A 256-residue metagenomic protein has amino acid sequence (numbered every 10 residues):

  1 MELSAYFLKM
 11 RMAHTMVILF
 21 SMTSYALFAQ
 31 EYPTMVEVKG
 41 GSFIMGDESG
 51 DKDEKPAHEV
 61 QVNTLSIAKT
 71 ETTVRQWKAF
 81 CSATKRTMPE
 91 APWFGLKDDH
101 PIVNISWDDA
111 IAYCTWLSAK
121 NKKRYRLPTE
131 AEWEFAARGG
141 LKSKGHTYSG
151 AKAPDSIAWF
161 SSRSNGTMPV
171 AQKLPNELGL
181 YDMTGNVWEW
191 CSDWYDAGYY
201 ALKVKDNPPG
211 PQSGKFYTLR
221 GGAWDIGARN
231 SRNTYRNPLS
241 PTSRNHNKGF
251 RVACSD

Functional and structural regions predicted by a protein language model:
M1-M10: N-terminal secretory signal peptides that target proteins for export/translocation
H14-S24: Bacterial N-terminal signal peptides
A26-A29: Boundary at the C-terminal end of the N-terminal hydrophobic targeting segment
P33, K123, P175-L178: Short loop/turn microsegments at loop-to-beta-strand junctions
T34-I44: Mature N-terminal segment immediately following signal peptide/propeptide cleavage in secreted/periplasmic
S42-G50, Q61-P154, D193-Y200, C254-D256: Active-site microenvironments of metalloenzymes and redox enzymes
G50-V60, L141-K142, S164-T167, M183-D256: Surface-exposed recognition segments
S156-L180: A short, contiguous structural element within a folded domain that forms the immediate neighborhood of a functional site
